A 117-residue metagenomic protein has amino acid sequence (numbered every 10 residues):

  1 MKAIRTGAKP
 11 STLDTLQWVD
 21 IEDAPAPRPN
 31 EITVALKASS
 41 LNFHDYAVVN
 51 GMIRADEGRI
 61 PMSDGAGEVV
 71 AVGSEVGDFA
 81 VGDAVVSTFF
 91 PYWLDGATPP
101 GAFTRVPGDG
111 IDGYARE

Functional and structural regions predicted by a protein language model:
M1-I4: Short structural boundary motif marking the start of a folded domain
P10-Q17, F43-H44: Short N-terminal binding/cap micro-motifs at the start of the first secondary-structure element
T15, G96-A97: Short, hydrophobic secondary-structure boundary micro-motifs
V19, A47-N50: Short, acidic/hydrophobic/Gly-rich beta-strand patch recurrent on exposed beta strands that often constitutes part
A24-S39, V49-G96, G108, D112-Y114: Glycine-rich beta-strand-centered segment in the early N-terminal region that forms part of a ligand/cofactor-binding
